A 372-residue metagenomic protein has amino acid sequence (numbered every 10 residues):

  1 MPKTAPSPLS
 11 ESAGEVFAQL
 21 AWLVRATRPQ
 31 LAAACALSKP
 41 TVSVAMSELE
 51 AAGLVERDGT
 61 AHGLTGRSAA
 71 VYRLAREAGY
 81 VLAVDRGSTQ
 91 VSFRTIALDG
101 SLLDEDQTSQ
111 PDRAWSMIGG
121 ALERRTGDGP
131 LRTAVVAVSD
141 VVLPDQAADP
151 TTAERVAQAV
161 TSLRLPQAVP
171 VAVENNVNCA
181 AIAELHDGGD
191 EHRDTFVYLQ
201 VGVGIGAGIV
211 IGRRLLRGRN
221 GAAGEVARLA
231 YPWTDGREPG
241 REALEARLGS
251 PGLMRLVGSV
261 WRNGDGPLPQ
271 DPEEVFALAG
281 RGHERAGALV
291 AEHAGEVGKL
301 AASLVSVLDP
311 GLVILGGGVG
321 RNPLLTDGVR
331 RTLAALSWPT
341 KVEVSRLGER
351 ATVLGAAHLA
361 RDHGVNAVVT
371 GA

Functional and structural regions predicted by a protein language model:
M1-T60, L64-S109, R113-P130, L165 (+2 more regions): ATP-binding/phosphotransfer module of carbohydrate and carboxylate kinases, centering on a glycine-rich
V84, L98, V135-A243, R361-A372: Phosphate-binding/catalytic loop of phosphoryl-transfer enzymes
